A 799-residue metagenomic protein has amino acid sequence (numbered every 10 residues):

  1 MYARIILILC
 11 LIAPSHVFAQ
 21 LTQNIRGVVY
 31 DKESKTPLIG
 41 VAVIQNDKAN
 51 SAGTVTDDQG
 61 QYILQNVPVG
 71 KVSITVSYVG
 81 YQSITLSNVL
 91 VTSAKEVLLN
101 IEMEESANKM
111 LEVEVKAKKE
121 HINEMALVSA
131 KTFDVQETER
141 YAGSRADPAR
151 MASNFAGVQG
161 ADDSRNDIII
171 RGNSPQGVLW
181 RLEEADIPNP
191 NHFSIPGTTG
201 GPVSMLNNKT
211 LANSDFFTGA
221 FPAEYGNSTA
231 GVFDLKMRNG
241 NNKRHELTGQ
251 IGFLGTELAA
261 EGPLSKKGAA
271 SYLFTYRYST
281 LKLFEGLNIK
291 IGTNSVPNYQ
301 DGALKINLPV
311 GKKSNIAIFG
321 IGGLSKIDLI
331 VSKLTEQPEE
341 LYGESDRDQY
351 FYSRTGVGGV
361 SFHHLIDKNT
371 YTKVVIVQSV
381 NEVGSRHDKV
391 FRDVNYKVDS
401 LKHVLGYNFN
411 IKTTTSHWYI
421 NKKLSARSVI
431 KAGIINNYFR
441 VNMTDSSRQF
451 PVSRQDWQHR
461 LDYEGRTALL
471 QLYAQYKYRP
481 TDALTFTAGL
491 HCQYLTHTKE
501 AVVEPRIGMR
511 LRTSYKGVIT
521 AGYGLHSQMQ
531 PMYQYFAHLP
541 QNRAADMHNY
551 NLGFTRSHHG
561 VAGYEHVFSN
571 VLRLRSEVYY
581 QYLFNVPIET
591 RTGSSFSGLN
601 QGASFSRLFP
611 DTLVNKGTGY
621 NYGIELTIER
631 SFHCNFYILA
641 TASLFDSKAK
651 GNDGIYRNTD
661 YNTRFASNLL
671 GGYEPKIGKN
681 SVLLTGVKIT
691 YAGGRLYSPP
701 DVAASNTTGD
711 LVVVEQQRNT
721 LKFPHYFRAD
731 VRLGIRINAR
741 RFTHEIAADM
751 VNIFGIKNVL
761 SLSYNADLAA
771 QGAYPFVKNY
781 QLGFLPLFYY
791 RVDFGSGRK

Functional and structural regions predicted by a protein language model:
A19-K116: Periplasm-facing N-terminal accessory domains of Gram-negative outer-membrane beta-barrel systems
N24, G252-Y278, I291-I330, Y350-Q378 (+2 more regions): Transmembrane beta-barrel wall of Gram-negative outer-membrane proteins
Q82, V89-L98, E112, K116-F221 (+2 more regions): Periplasmic N-terminal accessory/gating domains of Gram-negative outer-membrane beta-barrel systems
N191, G197, S332-K333, Q337 (+7 more regions): Surface-exposed extracellular loop regions of Gram-negative outer-membrane beta-barrel proteins, predominantly
I321, I411, S425-V429, I435 (+3 more regions): Structural signature of Gram-negative outer-membrane beta-barrels, strongest in the C-terminal barrel of TonB-dependent
T413-T415, R460-Q471, N549, G553 (+2 more regions): Outer membrane beta-barrel strand-and-loop segments of large Gram-negative receptors, especially TonB-dependent
Y580-Y582, S604-G694: Gram-negative outer-membrane beta-barrel transporters
F584, I638, L683, T690-G709 (+2 more regions): C-terminal beta-signal and adjacent terminal beta-strands/loops of Gram-negative outer-membrane beta-barrel proteins
